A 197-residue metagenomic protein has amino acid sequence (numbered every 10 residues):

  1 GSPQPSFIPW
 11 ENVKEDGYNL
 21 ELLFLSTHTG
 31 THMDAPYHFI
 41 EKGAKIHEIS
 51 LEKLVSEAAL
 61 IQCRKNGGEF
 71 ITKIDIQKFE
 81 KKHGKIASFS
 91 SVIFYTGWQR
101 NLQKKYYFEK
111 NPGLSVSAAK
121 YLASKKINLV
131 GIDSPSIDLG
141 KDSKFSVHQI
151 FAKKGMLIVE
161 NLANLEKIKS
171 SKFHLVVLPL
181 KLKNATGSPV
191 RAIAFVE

Functional and structural regions predicted by a protein language model:
G1-E197: Active-/binding-site microenvironments in catalytic and ligand-binding cores
